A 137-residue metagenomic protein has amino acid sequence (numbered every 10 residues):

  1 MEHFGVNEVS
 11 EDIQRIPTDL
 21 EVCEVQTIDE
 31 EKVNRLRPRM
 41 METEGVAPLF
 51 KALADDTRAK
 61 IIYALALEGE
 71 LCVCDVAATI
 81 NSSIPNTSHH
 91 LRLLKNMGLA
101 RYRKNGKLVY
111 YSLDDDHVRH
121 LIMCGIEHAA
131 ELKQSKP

Functional and structural regions predicted by a protein language model:
M1-L53: N-terminal leader segment of winged-helix/HTH proteins
P38-S83, V109-D116: N-terminal helix-turn-helix DNA-binding core of bacterial DNA-binding proteins
A54, T87, L94: Divalent metal-coordination and catalytic microenvironments
Y63, H89-H90: Base-recognition residues in the alpha-helical recognition helix of bacterial helix-turn-helix
A78, H89, K95-N96: Alpha-helical residues within the helix-turn-helix
K95-N105, S112: Beta-hairpin "wing" of winged helix-turn-helix
G106-I126: Basic, amphipathic "hinge/linker" alpha-helix immediately C-terminal to the N-terminal HTH DNA-binding motif
E131-P137: Short, charged, intrinsically disordered terminal tails
